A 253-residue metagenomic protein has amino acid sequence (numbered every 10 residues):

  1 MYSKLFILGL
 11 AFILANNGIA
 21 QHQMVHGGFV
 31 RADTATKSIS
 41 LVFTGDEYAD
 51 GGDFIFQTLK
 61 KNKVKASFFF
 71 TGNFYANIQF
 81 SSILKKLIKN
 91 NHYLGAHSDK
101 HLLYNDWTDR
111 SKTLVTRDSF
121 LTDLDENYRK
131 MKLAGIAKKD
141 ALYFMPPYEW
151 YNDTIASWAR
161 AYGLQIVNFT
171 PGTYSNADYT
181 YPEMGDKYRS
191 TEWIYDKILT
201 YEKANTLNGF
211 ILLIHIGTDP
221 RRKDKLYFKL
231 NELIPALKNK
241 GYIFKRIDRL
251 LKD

Functional and structural regions predicted by a protein language model:
M1-V42, E47-K61, S81, D196 (+2 more regions): N-terminal pre-catalytic segment of deacetylase/amide-hydrolase enzymes
Q21-A32, Y48-Q57, L114-K132, K203-T206: Short, composition-biased local secondary-structure segments
S38, N62-R189, N205-T218: Metal-dependent polysaccharide deacetylase catalytic core of the NodB/CE4 family, i.e., the active-site-bearing domain
G52, F80, F120, L124 (+3 more regions): Aromatic/hydrophobic pocket-lining residues that form the small-molecule binding cavity in soluble enzyme cores
A141-Y143, K197, Y227: His/acidic metal-ligating clusters that form di-metal
R189-N205: A short, acidic, amphipathic alpha-helical segment used as a generic capping/interface helix at domain edges
T218-D224: Active-site rim elements
K225-L226, L237: Histidine-centered active-site loop/cap adjacent to the catalytic His in serine esterases/O-acetyl transfer systems
